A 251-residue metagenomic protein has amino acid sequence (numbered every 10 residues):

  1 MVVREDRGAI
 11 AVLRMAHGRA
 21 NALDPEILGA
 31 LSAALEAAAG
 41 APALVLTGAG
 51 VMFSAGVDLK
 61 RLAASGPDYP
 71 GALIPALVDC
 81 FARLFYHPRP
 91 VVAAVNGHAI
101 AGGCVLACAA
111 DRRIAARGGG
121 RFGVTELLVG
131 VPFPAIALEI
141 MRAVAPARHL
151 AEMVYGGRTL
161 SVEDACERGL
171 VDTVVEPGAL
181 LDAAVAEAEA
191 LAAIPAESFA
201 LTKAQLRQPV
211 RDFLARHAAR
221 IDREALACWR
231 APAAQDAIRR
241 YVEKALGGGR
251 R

Functional and structural regions predicted by a protein language model:
M1-A49, A82, Y86: Conserved CoA-thioester-binding segment of acyl-CoA-metabolizing enzymes
G29, G48-C80, L128: Glycine- (often His-adjacent) and acidic-residue-rich active-site loop that binds/positions the CoA thioester
V51-A55, A99-A101, A115, L206: Short, active-site-adjacent cap segments at secondary-structure transitions
A94-I100, V154-G157: Glycine-rich beta-to-alpha transition loops that act as phosphate-gripper elements at the mouths of alpha/beta enzyme
I100-M153, A183, E187: CoA-thioester-processing core
R112, E152, G156-R158, D164 (+2 more regions): Well-ordered beta-strand positions
I114-A116, G120, V171-A219, A245-R251: C-terminal long alpha-helix characteristic of the crotonase
